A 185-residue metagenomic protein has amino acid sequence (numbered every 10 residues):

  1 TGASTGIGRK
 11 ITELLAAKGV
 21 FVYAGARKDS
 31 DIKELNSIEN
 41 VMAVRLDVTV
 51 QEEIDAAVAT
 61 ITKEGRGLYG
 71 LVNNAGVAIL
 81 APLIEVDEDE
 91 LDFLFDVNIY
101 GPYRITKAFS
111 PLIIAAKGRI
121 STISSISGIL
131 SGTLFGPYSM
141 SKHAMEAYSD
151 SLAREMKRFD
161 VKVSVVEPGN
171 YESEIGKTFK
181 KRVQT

Functional and structural regions predicted by a protein language model:
S4-T5: Conserved glycine-rich cofactor-binding loop
E39-E52: Rossmann-fold cofactor-recognition segment
P82-L83, D87-D92: Substrate-binding pocket helix/loop in short-chain dehydrogenase/reductase
V86, S131-S139, S151: Active-site loop-to-helix junction immediately N-terminal to the catalytic Tyr of the SDR YXXXK motif in Rossmann-fold
T106, S141-A144: Active-site helix of classical SDR
S125: Residue(s) in the substrate-gating loop at a strand-loop-helix junction that position the organic substrate next
K157-T185: SDR active-site lid
